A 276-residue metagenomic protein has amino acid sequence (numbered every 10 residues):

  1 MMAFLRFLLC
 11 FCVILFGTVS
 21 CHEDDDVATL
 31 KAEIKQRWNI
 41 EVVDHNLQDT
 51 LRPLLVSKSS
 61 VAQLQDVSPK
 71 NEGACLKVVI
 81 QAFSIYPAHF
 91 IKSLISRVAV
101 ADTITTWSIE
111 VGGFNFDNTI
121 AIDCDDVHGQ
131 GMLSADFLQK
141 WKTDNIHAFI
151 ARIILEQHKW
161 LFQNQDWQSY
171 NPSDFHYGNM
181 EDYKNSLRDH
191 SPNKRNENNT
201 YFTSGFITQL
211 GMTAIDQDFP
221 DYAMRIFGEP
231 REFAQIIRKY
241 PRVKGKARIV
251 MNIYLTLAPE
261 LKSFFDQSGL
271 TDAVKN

Functional and structural regions predicted by a protein language model:
M1-F7: Positively charged n-region of N-terminal signal peptides that target proteins for export
F7-F16: Bacterial N-terminal signal peptides
F16-E41, V274-N276: Bacterial Sec-dependent N-terminal signal peptides
D24, S59-D125: Auxiliary, metal-adjacent structural segments of Zn-dependent hydrolase domains
D26-K31, Q48, L76, L261: Short amphipathic alpha-helical segments that mediate assembly, nucleic-acid/protein binding, or membrane association
L30-L54, K58: N-terminal mature-domain "stem" immediately C-terminal to a signal peptide or N-terminal signal-anchor/transmembrane
I34, V79-F90, I150, F227 (+1 more regions): Hydrophobic, Leu/Ile/Phe/Ala-enriched alpha-helical segments that form helix-helix packing faces
R97-N276: Active-site-flanking segments in enzyme catalytic domains
